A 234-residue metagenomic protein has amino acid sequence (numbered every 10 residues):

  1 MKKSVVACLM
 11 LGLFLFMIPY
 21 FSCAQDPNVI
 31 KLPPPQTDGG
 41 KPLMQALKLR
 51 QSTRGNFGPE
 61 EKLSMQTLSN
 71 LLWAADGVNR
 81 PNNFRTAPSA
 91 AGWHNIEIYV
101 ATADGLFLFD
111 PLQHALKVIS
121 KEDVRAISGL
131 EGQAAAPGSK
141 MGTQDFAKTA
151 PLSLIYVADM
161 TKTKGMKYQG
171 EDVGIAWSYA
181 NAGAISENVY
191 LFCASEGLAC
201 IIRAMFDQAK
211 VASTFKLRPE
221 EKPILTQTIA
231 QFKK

Functional and structural regions predicted by a protein language model:
M1-S4: Positively charged n-region of N-terminal signal peptides that target proteins for export
C8-P19: Bacterial N-terminal signal peptides
Y20-A24: Sec/Tat signal peptide C-region and signal peptidase I cleavage site
Q25-A150: N-terminal amphipathic, basic helical "cap/leader" segment at the start of enzyme domains
R50, L71, I98, L152-M160 (+1 more regions): Small-aliphatic-rich amphipathic alpha-helix that forms the alpha element of a beta-alpha
L130-A134, K167-G174: Short, surface-exposed loop/helix-turn segments at secondary-structure junctions that function as lids/hinges flanking
M160-K162, K233: Active-site/binding-pocket entry motifs
L217-K234: A glycine-rich helix N-cap at a beta->alpha junction
